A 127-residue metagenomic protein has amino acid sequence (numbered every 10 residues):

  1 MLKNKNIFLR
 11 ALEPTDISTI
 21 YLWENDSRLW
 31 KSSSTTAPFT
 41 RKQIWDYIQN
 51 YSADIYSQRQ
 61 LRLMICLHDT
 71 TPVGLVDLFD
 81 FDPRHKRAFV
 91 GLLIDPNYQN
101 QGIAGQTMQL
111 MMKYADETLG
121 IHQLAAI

Functional and structural regions predicted by a protein language model:
M1-I17, D26, C66-I127: Acyl-donor (CoA/ACP) binding surface of acyl/acetyltransferases
T15-S18, Y56-Q58: Short acidic-aromatic low-complexity motifs
T19, Q43-D46, N50, Q106 (+1 more regions): Alpha-helical elements of Rossmann-like donor-binding domains used by nucleotide-donor carbohydrate transfer enzymes
W23: Conserved catalytic core of Hanks-type protein kinase domains
R28-N50: Conserved GNAT-fold acetyl-CoA-binding loop/helix
L29, S57-Q60, L124: Secondary-structure boundary/capping residues
Q49-M64: A short helix-loop-beta-strand connector motif used in the catalytic cores of GNAT acetyltransferases and, in some
